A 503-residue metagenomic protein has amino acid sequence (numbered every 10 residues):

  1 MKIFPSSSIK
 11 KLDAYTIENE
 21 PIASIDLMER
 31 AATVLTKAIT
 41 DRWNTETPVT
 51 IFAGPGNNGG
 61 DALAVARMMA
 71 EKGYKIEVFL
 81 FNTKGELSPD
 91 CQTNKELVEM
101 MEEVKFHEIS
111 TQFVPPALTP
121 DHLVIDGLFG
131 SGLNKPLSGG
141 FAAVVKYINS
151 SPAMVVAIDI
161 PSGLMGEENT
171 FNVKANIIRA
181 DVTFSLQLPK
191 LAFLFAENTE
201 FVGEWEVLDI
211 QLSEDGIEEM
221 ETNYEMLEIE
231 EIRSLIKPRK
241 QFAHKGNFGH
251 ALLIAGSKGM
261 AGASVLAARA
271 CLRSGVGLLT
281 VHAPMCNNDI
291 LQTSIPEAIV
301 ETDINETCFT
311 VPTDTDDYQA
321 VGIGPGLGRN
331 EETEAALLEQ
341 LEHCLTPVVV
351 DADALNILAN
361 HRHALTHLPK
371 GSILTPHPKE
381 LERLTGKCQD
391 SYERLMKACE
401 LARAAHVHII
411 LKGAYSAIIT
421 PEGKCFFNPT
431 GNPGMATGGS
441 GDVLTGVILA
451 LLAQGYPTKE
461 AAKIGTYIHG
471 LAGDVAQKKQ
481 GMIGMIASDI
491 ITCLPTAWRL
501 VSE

Functional and structural regions predicted by a protein language model:
M1-N82, S88, F193-V349, N356-L374 (+1 more regions): Small-residue (G/A/S/T)-rich helix-start motifs and N-terminal tracts that mark the onset
T36-L128, P136-I158, C344, C399: Nucleotide and nucleotide-moiety/phosphate-recognizing core
L87-D90, G140, A175-I178, I486-D489: Short acidic-hydrophobic sequence patches enriched in Asp/Glu that either
P89-D90, P136-S138, N169-F171, T385-Q389: Short, solvent-exposed loop/turn segments at secondary-structure boundaries
Q112-V114, I160-G166, L191, E306-C308 (+1 more regions): Short acidic loop-to-helix transition motifs that present clustered carboxylates
L118-H122, I177, T315-D316, L341: A short, aliphatic-rich alpha-helical micro-motif
D121-L123, L128-T222: Internal gly/pro-rich beta-alpha loop/helix module that stabilizes soluble enzyme cofactors or their anionic handles
